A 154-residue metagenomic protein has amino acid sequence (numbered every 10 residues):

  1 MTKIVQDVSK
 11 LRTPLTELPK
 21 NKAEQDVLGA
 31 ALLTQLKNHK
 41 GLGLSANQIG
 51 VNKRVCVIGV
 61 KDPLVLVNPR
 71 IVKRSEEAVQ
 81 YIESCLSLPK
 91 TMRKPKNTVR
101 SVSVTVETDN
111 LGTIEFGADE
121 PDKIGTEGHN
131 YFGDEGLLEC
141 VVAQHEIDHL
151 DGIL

Functional and structural regions predicted by a protein language model:
M1-L154: Positively charged
